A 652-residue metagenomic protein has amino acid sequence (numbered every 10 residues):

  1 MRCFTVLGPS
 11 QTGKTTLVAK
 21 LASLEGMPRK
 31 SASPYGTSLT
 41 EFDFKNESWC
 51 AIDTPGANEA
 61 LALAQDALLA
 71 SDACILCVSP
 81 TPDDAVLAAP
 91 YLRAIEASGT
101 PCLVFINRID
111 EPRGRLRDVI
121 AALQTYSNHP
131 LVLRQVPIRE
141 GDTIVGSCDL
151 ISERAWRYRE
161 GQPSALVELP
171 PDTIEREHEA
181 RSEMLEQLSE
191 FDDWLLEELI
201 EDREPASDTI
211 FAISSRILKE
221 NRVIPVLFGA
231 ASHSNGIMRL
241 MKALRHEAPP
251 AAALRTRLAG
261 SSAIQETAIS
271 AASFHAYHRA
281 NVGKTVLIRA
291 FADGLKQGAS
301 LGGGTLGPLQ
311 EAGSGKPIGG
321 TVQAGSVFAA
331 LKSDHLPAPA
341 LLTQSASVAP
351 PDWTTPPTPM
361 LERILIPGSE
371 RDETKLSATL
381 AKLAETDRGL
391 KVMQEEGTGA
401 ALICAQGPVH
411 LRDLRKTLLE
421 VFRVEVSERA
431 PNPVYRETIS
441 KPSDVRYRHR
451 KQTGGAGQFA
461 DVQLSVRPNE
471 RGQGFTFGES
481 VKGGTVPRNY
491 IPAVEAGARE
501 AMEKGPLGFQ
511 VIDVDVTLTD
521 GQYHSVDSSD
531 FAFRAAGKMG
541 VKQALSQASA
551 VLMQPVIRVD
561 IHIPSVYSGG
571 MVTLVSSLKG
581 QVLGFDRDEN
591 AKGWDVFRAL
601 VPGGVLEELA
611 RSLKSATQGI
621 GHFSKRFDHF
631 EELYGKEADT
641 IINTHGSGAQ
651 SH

Functional and structural regions predicted by a protein language model:
M1-S33, S38-W49: Conserved G1/Walker A P-loop phosphate-binding module
R2-T12, L17-A22, S71-A73, S79-V282 (+1 more regions): P-loop NTPase catalytic nucleotide-binding module
P34-L39, F44-A94, P112, P350: Switch II of P-loop NTPase G domains
A259-E362: Conserved nucleotide-binding/hydrolysis modules and their immediate coupling elements across P-loop/ASCE NTPase motors
I318, A329-P442, R488-S546, S565-S568 (+3 more regions): C-terminal effector modules of nucleic-acid-centric enzymes and ribosome-associated factors
T355-P359, G457-E495, R499: Glycine-rich, flexible beta-strand/loop modules in the N-terminal catalytic cores of phosphate-handling
T355-S369, F477-S480, M553-I563, D595: Short glycine-/aliphatic-rich beta-strand segments at the starts of folded cytosolic domains
P555-H652: Charged, surface-exposed alpha-helical interface/stalk elements
